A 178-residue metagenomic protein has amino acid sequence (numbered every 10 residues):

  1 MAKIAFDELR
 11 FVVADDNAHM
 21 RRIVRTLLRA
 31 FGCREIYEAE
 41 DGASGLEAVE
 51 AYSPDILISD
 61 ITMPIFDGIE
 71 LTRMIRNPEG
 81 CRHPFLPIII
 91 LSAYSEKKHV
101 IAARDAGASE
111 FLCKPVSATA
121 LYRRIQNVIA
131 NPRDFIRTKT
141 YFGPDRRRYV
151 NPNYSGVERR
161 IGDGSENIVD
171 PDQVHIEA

Functional and structural regions predicted by a protein language model:
A18-Y37: Two-component/phosphorelay signaling modules centered on CheY-like receiver
E38-I56: Acidic, metal-coordinating helix/loop segments flanking the phosphotransfer/catalytic sites of two-component signaling
M63: Receiver (REC) domain active-site loop signature in two-component systems and cognate sites in sensor histidine kinases
K98, V116-I129, R133, R137-T138: C-terminal output helix
S109: Short, glycine/charged-rich "phosphate-handling" switch motifs in NTP-dependent and phosphotransfer domains
A130-A178: CheY-like receiver
